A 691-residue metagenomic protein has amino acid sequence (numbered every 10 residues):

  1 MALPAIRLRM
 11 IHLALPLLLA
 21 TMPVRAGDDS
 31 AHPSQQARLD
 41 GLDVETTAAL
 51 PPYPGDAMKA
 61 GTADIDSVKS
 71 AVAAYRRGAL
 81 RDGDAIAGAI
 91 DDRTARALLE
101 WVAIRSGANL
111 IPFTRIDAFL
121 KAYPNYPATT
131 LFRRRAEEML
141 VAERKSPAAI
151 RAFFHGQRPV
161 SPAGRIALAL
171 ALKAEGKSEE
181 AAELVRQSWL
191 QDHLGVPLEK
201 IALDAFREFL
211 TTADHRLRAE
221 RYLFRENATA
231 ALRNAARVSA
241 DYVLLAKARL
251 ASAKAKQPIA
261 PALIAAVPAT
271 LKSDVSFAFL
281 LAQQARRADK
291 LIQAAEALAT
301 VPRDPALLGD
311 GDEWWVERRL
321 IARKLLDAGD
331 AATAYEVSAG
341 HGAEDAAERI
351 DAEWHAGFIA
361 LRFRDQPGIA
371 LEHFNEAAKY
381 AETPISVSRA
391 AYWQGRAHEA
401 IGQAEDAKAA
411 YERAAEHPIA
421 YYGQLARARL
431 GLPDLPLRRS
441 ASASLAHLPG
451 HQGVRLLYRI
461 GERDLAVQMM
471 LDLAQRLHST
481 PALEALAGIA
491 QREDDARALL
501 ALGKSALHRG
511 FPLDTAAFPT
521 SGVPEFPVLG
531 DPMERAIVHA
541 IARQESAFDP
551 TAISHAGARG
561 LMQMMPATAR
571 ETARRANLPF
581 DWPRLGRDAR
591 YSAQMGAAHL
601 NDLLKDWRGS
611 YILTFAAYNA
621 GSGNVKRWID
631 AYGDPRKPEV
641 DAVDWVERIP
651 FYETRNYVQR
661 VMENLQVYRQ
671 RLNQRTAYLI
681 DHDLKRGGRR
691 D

Functional and structural regions predicted by a protein language model:
A26-D64, R689-D691: Compositionally biased, proline/threonine/alanine/serine-rich low-complexity intrinsically disordered stretches
Y53-A60, D84-T94, R105-A108, D117-A128 (+15 more regions): Solenoid-like repeat scaffolds
S70, E100-A103, A136, L168 (+9 more regions): Structural register within alpha-helical repeat arrays
A74, G107, L140, L172 (+9 more regions): Residue at a conserved register position within TPR or TPR-like alpha-solenoid repeats
R77, S106, L110, E143-R144 (+9 more regions): Structural motif corresponding to the intra-repeat A-B loop/turn of tetratricopeptide repeats
L98, L131, A163, A213 (+7 more regions): Residue register of alpha-helical TPR repeats
W101-V102, D117-A122, A265, A288-Q293 (+12 more regions): Catalytic glycan-binding domains that act on GlcNAc-containing polysaccharides
